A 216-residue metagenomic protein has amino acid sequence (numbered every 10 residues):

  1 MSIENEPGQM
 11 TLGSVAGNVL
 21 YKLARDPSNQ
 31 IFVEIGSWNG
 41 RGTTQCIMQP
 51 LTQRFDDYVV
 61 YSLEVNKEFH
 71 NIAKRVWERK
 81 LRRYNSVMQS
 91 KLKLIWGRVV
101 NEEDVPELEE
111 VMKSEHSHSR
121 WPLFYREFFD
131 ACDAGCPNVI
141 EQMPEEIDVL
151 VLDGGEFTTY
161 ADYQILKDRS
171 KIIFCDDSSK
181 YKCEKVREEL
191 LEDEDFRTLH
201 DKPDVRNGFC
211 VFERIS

Functional and structural regions predicted by a protein language model:
M1-F174, S178-S216: A short alpha-helical cap/connector motif
